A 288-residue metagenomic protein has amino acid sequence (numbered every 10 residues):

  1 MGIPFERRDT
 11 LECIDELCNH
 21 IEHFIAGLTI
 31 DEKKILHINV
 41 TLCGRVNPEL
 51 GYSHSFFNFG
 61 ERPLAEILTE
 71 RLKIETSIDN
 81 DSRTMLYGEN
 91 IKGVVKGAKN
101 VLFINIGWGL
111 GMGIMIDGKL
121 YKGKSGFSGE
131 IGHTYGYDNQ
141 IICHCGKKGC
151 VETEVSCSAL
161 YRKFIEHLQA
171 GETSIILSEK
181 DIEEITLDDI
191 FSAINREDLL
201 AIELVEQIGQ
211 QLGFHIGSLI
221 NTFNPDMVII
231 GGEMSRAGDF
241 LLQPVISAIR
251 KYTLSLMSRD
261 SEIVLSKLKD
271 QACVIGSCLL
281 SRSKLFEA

Functional and structural regions predicted by a protein language model:
M1-K34, R71-I74, K92, D138-I142 (+1 more regions): ATP-binding/phosphotransfer module of carbohydrate and carboxylate kinases, centering on a glycine-rich
K34-T41, R45-R162, G276, L280-A288: Phosphate-binding/catalytic loop of phosphoryl-transfer enzymes
